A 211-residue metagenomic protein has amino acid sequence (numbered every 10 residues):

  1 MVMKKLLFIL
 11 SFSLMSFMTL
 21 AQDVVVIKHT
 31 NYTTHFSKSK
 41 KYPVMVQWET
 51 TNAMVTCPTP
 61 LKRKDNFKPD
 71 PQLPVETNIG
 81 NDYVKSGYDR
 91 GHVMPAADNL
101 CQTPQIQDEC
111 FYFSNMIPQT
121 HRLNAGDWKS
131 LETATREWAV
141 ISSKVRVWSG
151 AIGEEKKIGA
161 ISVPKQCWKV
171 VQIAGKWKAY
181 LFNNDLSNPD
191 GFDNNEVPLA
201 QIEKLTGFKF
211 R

Functional and structural regions predicted by a protein language model:
M1-L6: Positively charged n-region of N-terminal signal peptides that target proteins for export
L7-L14: Sec-dependent signal peptide hydrophobic core
S16-M18: N-terminal signal peptide c-region/cleavage motif recognized by signal peptidases
Q22-V24, F210-R211: Short secondary-structure junctions
D23-V24, N31-F36, Q166-Q172: Short, surface-exposed beta-strand/loop micro-motifs that present aromatic residues
I27-D89: Short, His- and charge-rich active-site/binding loops that engage polyanionic ligands
P71-R211: Domain-level detector of nuclease and nuclease-like folds in predominantly extracellular/periplasmic contexts
